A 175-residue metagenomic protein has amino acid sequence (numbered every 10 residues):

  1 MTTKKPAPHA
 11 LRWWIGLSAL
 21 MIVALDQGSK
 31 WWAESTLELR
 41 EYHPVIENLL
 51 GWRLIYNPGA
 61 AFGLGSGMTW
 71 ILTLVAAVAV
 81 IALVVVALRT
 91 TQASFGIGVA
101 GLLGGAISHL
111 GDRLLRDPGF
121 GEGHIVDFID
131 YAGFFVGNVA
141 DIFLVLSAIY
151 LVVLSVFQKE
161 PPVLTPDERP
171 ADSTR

Functional and structural regions predicted by a protein language model:
M1-R175: Alpha-helical transmembrane bundles and membrane-interface segments of multipass inner-membrane proteins
